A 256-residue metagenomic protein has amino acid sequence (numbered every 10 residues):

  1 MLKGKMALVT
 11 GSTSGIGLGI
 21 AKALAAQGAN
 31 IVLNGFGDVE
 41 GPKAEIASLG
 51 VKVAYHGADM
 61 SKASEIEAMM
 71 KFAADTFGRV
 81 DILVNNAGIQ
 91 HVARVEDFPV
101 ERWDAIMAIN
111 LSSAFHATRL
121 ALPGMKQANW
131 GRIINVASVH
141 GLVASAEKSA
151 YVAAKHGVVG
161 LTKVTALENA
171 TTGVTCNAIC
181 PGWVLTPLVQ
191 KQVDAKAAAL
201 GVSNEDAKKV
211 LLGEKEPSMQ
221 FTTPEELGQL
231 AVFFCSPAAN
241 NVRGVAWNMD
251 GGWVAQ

Functional and structural regions predicted by a protein language model:
K3, V143, V232, R243-Q256: Short C-terminal tail/terminal secondary-structure segment of NAD(P)H-dependent dehydrogenase/reductase domains
M6, T13-G15: Conserved glycine-rich cofactor-binding loop
Q27-P42: Conserved glycine-rich Rossmann-like NAD(P)H-binding loop of the short-chain dehydrogenase/reductase
R94-V95, R102-M107, I133, L212: Substrate-binding pocket helix/loop in short-chain dehydrogenase/reductase
T118, A154, T162: Active-site helix of classical SDR
S138: Residue(s) in the substrate-gating loop at a strand-loop-helix junction that position the organic substrate next
A170, T175, V242-G244: Short, small/polar-rich loop/turn modules that mediate ligand/substrate recognition or access, typified
